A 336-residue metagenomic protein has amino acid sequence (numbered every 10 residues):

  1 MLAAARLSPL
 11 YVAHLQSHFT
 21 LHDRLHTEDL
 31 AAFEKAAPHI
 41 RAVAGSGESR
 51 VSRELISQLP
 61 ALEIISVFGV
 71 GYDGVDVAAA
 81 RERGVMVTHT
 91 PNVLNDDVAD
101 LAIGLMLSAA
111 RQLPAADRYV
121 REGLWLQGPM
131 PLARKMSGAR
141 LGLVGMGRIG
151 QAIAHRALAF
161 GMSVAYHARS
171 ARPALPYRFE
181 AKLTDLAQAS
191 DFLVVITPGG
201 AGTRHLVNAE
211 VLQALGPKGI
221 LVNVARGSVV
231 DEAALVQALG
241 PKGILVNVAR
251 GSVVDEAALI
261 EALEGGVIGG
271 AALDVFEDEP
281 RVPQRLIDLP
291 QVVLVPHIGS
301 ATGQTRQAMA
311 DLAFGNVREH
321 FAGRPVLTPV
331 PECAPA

Functional and structural regions predicted by a protein language model:
M1-T88, N208: An N-terminal-biased, well-structured beta-alpha scaffold segment characteristic of Rossmann-like dinucleotide-binding
A3, A44-G45, V67, V194-V195 (+3 more regions): Redox-cofactor binding/interface segments in oxidoreductases and associated redox assembly factors
P38-H39, Q58-A61, Q188-A189, A214-P217 (+1 more regions): Alpha-helix C-terminal capping/helix-to-coil transition sites in glycosyltransferase folds
V51-R53, S170-R285: Rossmann-like adenosine-cofactor binding region
R81, T88-D100, E277-A336: C-terminal helix-to-coil terminal segments
R83, P91-R140, A152-H155: Phosphate-binding beta-alpha-beta segment of Rossmann-like dinucleotide-binding domains, i.e., the NAD(P)
M146-G147: Glycine-rich Rossmann-fold phosphate-binding loop(s) that bind the pyrophosphate of adenine dinucleotide cofactors
A159-L175: NAD(P)-binding Rossmann-fold cofactor-contacting core
